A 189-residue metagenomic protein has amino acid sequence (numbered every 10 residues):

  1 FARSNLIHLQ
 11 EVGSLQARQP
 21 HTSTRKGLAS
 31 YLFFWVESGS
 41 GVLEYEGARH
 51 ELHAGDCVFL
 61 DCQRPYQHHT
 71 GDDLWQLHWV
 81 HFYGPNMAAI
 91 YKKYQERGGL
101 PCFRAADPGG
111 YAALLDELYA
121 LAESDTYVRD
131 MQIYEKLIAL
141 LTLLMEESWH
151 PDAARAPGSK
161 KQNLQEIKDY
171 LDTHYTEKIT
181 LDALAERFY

Functional and structural regions predicted by a protein language model:
S4-R97: N-terminal regulatory/effector-sensing and dimerization cores that precede helix-turn-helix DNA-binding domains
F82-N86, Y111, F188-Y189: Juxtamembrane/interfacial segments around transmembrane helices
G84, L115, L137: Short amphipathic alpha-helical/adjacent loop interface patches that line ligand and macromolecule-binding sites
G98-G109, A122-K136, L141-F188: Short, Lys/Arg-enriched, Trp-marked, Pro/Gly-tolerant hinge/linker segments that flank
D107-E117: A structural motif
